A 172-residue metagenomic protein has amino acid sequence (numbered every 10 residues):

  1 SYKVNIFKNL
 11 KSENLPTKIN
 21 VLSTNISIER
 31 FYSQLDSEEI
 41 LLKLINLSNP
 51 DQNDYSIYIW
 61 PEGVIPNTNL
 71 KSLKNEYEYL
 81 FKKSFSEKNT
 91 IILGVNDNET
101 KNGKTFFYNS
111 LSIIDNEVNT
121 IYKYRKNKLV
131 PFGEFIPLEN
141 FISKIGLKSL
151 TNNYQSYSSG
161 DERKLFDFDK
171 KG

Functional and structural regions predicted by a protein language model:
S1-G172: Enzyme catalytic cores with a strong preference for nitrogen-chemistry domains
